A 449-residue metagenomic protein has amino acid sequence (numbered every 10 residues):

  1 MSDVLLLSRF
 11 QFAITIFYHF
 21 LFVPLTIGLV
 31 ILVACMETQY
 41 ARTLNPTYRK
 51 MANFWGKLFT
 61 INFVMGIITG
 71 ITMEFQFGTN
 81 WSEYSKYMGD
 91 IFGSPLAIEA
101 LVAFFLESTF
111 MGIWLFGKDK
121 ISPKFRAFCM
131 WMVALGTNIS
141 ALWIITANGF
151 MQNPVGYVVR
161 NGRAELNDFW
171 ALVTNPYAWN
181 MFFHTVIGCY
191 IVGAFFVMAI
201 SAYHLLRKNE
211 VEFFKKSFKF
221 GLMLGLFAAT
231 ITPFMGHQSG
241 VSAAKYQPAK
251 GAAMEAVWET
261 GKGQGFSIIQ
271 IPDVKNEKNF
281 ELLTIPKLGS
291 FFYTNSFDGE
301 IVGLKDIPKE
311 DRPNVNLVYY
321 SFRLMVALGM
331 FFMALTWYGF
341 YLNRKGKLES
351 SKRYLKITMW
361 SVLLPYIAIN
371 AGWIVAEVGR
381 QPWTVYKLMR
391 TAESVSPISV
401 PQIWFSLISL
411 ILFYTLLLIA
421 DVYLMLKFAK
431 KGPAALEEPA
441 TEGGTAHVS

Functional and structural regions predicted by a protein language model:
M1-S449: Polytopic transmembrane helical bundles with strong interfacial aromatic enrichment
